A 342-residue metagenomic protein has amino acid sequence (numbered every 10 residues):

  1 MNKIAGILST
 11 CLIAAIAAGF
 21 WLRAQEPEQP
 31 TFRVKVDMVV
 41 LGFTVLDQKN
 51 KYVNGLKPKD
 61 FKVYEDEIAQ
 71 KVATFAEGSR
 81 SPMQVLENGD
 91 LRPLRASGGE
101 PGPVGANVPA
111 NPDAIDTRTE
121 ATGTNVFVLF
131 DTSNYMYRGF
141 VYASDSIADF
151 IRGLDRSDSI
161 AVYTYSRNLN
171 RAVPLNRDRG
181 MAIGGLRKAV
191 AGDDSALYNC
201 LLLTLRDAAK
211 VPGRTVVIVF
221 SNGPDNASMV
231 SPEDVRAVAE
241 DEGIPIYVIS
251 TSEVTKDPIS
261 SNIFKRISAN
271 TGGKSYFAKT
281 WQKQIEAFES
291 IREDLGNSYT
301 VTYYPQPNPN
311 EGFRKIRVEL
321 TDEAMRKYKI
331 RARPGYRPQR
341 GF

Functional and structural regions predicted by a protein language model:
M1-C11: Bacterial N-terminal signal peptides that target proteins for export
S9-G19: Bacterial N-terminal signal peptides
F20-F342: Scaffold/interface architecture of coatomer-like assemblies
